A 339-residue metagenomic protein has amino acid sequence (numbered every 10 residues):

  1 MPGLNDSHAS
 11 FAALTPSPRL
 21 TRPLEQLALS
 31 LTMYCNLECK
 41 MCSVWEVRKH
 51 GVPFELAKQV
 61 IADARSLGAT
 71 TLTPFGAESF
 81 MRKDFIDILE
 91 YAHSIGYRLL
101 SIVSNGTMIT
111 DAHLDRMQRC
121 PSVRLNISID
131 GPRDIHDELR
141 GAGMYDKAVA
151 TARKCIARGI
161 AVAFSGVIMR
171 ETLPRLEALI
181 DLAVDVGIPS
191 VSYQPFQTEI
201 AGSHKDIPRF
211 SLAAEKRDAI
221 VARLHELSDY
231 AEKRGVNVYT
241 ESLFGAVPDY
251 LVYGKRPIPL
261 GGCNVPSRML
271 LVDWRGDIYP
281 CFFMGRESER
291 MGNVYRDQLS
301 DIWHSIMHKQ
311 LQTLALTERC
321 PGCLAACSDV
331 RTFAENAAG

Functional and structural regions predicted by a protein language model:
M1, S30, V52, Q118-D130 (+2 more regions): Radical SAM enzyme [4Fe-4S]-AdoMet core and its adjacent flexible, acidic and glycine-rich loops/tails across
P2-P23, P257-L260, R275-G339: Flexible mid-to-C-terminal extensions adjoining Fe-S/redox cofactors in radical SAM and related proteins
P2-V123, L212: Conserved alpha-helical substructure of the radical SAM core
Y34, E38, C42-W45, P266 (+3 more regions): Cys/His-rich metal-chelating microdomains
V44, D111, R119, E138-G141 (+2 more regions): Phosphate-coordinating loops and pocket residues in cytosolic domains that bind phosphorylated ligands
W45, F75, V103, S128 (+3 more regions): Conserved residues at the C-terminal ends of beta-strands
S79, I109, I168, F196 (+1 more regions): Hydrophobic pocket-lining residues within nucleotide cofactor-binding pockets
